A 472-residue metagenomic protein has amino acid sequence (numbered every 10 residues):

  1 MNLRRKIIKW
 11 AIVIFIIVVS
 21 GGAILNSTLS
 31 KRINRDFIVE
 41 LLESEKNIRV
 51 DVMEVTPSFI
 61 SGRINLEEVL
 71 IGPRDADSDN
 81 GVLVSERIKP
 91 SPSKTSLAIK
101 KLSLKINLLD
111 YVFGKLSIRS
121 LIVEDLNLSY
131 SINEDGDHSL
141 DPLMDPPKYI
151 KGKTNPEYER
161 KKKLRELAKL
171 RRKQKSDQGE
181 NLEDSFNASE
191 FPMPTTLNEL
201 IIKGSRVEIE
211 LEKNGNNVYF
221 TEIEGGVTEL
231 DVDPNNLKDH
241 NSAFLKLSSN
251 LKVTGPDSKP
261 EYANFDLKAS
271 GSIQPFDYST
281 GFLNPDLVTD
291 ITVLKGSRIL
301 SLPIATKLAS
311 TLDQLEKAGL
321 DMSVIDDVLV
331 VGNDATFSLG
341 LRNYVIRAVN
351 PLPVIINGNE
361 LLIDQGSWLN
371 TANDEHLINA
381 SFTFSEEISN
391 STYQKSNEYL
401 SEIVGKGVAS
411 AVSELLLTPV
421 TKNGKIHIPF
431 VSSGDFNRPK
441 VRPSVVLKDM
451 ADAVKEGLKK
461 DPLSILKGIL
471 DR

Functional and structural regions predicted by a protein language model:
M1-K46: N-terminal type II signal-anchor transmembrane helix that functions as the membrane-insertion/stop-transfer segment
N2-F15, M193, D277-P285, P303-K307 (+1 more regions): Extended terminal
N47-D77: N-terminal leader/targeting pre-sequences
N47-R49, D77-I106, N214-E229, F244 (+6 more regions): Amphipathic hydrophobic-ligand
S61, L70-D77, S103-D110, D125-I132 (+12 more regions): Beta-strand elements of well-folded, non-transmembrane domains
S61-R63, D137, H240-F244, V345 (+1 more regions): A generic structural signal for beta-strand entry/edge sites
E68-T228, G296-V324, F436-D449, G457 (+1 more regions): Secondary-structure transition motifs
L116-S120, L197-E199, S242-F244, F282-V288 (+1 more regions): Outer-membrane beta-barrel architecture
